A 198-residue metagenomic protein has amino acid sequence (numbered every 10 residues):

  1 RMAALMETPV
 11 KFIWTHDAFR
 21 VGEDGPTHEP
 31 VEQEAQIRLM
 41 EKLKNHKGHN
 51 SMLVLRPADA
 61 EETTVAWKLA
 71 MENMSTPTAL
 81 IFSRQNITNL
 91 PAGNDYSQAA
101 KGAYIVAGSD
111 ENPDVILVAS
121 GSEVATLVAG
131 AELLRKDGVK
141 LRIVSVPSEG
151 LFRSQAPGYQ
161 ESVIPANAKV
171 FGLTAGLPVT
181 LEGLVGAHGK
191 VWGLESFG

Functional and structural regions predicted by a protein language model:
M2-W14, E32: N-terminal alpha/beta PP-like core and its mobile active-site loop of ThDP/TPP-dependent enzymes
W14, F19-H49, T63, M71-G198: Thiamine diphosphate
V54-L55, G172: Extended hydrophobic secondary-structure segments that form protein cores and membrane-embedded regions
A58: TRNA-recognition modules of translation machinery and tRNA-sensing kinases, especially anticodon-binding
